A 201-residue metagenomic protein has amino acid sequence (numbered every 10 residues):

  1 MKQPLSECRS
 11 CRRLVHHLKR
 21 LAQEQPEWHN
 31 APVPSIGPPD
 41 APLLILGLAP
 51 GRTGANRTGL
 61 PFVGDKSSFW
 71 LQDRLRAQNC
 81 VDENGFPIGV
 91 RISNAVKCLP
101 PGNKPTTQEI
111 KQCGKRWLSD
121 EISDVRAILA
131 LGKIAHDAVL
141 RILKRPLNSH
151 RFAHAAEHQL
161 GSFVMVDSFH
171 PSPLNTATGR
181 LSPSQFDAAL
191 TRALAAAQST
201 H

Functional and structural regions predicted by a protein language model:
M1-H150, H158-Q198: A polyanion-binding, active-site-adjacent surface
H201: S-adenosyl-L-methionine
